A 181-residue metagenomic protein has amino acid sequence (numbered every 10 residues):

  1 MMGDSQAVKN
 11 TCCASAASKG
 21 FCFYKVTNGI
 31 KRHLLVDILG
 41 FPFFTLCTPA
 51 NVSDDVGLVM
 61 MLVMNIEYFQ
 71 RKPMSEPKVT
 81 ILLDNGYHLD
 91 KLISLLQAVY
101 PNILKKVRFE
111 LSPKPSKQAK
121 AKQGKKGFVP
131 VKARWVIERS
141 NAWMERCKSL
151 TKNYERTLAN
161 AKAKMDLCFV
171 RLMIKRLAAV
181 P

Functional and structural regions predicted by a protein language model:
M1-A98, K105, S112-K114, C168: Polybasic low-complexity intrinsically disordered regions
Q6, P42-F43, W135, W143 (+2 more regions): Tryptophan-centered motif/residue detector
I30-R32, I137-R139, M165: Change "...and in nucleic-acid phosphodiester-cleaving endonucleases..." to "...and in nucleic-acid processing enzymes
Q70-A159: Helix-centered, glycine/charged polyanion-binding patches within enzymatic domains that contact phosphate-containing
K164-P181: Charged phosphate-binding loop/patch that engages nucleotide di/tri-phosphates or the phosphate backbone of nucleic
